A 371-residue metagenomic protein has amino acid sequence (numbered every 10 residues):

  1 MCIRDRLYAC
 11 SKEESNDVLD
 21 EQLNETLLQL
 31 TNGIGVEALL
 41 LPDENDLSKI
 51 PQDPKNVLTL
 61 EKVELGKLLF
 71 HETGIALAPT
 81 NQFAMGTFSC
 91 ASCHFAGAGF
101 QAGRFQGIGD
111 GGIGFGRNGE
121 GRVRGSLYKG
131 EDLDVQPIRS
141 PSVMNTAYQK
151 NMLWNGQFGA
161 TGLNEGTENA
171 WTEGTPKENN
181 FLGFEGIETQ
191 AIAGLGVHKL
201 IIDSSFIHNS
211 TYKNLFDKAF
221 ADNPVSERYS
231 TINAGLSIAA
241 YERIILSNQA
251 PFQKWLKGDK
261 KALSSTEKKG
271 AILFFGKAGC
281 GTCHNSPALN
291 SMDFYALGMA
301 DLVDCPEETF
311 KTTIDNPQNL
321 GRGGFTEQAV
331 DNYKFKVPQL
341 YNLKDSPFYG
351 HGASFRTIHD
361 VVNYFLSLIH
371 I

Functional and structural regions predicted by a protein language model:
M1-D5, I369-I371: Conserved small/polar residues in nucleotide/adenosyl-binding loops
C10-I369: Periplasmic c-type cytochrome electron-transfer domains
